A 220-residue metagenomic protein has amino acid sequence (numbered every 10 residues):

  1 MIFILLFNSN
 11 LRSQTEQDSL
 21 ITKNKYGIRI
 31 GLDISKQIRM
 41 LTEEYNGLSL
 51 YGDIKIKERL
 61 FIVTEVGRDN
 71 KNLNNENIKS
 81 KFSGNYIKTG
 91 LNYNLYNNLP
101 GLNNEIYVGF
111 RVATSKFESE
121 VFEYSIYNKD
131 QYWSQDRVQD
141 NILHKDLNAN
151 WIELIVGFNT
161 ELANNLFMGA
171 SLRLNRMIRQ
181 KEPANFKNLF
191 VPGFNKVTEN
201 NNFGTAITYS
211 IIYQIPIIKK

Functional and structural regions predicted by a protein language model:
R12-K55, E65, S210-K220: Short glycine/proline- and aromatic-enriched beta-strand/turn motifs that initiate or cap beta-hairpins
T15-Y26, R59, N97-E105, L162-M168 (+1 more regions): Short loop/turn motifs that connect adjacent beta-strands in outer-membrane beta-barrel proteins
Y26, E44-L48, S83-I87, N104 (+2 more regions): Residues that define the transmembrane beta-barrel architecture of outer-membrane proteins
I30-L32, G52, T64, T89-L91 (+4 more regions): Membrane-embedded beta-strand positions of outer-membrane beta-barrel proteins
I34-I38, V66-N72, Y93-L95, V112-E118 (+2 more regions): Transmembrane beta-strands of outer-membrane beta-barrel pores
R39, G67, K71-G84, F117-N128 (+3 more regions): Extracellular/periplasm-exposed beta-strand and loop segments of Gram-negative cell-envelope proteins, dominated by
E43-P100, A113-T114: Glycine- and aromatic-enriched membrane insertion/assembly motifs of diderm outer-membrane and organelle channel
K88, N92, N201-K220: Outer-membrane beta-barrel "beta-signal"
